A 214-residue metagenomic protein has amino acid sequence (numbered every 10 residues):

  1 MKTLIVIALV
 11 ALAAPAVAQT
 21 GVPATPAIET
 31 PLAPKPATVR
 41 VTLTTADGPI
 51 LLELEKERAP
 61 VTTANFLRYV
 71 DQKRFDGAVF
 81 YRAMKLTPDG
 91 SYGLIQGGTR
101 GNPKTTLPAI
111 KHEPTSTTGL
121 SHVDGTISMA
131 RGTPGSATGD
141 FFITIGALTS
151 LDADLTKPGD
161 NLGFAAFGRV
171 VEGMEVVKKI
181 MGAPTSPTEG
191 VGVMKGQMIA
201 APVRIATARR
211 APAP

Functional and structural regions predicted by a protein language model:
M1-L4: Positively charged n-region of N-terminal signal peptides that target proteins for export
A13-P15: N-terminal signal peptide c-region/cleavage motif recognized by signal peptidases
Q19-P214: Cyclophilin-like peptidyl-prolyl cis-trans isomerases
